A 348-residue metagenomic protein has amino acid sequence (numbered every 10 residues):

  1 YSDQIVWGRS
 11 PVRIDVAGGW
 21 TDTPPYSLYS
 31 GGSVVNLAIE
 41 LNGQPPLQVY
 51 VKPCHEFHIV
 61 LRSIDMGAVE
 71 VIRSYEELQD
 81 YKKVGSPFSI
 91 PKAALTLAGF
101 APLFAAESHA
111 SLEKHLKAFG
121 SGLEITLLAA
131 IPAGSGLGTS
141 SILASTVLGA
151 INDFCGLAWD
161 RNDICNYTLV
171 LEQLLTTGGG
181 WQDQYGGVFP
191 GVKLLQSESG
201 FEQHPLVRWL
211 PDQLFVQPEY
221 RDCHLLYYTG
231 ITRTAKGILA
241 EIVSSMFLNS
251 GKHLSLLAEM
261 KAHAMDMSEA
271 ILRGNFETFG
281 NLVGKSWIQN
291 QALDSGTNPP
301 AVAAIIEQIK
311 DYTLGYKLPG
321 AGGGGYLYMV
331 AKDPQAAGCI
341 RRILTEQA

Functional and structural regions predicted by a protein language model:
Y1-A17, T21-K117, L157, N166-T177 (+2 more regions): C-terminal nucleotide
I72-Q79, S121-A133: Glycine/charged-rich beta-loop-alpha catalytic/anionic-binding loops adjacent to active sites
I131-S135, T313-Y316: Short pre-catalytic strand/loop immediately N-terminal to key active-site residues, enriched for Gly-Thr
S135-L157: DPxDG-like acidic metal-binding loop motif
G136, Y326-Y328: Short aromatic/hydrophobic contact patches that present stacked aromatics for nucleic-acid/ligand binding
R161-N162: A sequence/structural signal of beta-propeller blade repeats
G322-G324: Glycine-rich nucleotide-binding loop
